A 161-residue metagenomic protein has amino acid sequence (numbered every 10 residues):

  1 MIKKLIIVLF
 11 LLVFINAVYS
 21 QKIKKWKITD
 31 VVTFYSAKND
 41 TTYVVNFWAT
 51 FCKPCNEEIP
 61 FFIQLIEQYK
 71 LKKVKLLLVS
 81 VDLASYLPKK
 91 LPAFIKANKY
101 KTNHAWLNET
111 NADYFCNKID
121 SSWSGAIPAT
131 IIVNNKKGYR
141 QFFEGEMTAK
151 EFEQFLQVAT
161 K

Functional and structural regions predicted by a protein language model:
M1-W26, A159-K161: Bacterial Sec-dependent N-terminal signal peptides
K22-Y43, I66: A short beta-strand-turn-helix
T41-Y43, W48-F51, A126: Short pre-active-site segment immediately N-terminal to redox-active cysteine/selenocysteine motifs in thiol-based
F47-F61: Conserved redox-active cysteine motifs that mediate thiol-disulfide chemistry, especially di-cysteine Cys-X(1-2)-Cys
I59-S80: Conserved helix-turn-beta segment immediately C-terminal to the redox Cys motif in thioredoxin-like folds
K73-P88, Y100-T110: Thiol-based oxidoreductase modules, predominantly thioredoxin-like and allied folds used for disulfide exchange
F94-I127: Short, internal strand/loop/helix patches that form the active-site neighborhood or redox-interaction surface
I127-K161: Thiol-/selenol-based redox modules, centered on thioredoxin-like and closely related oxidoreductase domains
